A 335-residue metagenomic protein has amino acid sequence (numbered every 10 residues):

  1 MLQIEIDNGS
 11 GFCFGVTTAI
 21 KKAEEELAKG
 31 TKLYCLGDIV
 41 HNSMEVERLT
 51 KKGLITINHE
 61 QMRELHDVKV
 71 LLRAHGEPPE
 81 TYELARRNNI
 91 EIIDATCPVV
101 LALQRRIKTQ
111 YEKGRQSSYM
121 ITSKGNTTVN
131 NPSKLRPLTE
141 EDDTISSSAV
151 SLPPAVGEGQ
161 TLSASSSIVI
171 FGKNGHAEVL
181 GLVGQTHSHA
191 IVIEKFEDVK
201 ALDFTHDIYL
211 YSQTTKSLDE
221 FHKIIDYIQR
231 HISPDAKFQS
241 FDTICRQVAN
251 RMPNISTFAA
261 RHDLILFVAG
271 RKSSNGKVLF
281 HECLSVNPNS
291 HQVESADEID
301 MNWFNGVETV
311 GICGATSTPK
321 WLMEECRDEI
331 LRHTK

Functional and structural regions predicted by a protein language model:
M1-N131, T161-K335: The feature marks the mature, well-folded catalytic cores of soluble enzymes
M120, L135-L138, L152-P154, G159: N-terminal start and proteolytic maturation junction detector
K124, N131, L135-R136, S147-S148: N-terminal compositionally biased or targeting/leader segments
V129, E140-D143, A149-V150, A155-V156 (+1 more regions): Acidic, Ala/Val/Gly-enriched low-complexity intrinsically disordered segments
